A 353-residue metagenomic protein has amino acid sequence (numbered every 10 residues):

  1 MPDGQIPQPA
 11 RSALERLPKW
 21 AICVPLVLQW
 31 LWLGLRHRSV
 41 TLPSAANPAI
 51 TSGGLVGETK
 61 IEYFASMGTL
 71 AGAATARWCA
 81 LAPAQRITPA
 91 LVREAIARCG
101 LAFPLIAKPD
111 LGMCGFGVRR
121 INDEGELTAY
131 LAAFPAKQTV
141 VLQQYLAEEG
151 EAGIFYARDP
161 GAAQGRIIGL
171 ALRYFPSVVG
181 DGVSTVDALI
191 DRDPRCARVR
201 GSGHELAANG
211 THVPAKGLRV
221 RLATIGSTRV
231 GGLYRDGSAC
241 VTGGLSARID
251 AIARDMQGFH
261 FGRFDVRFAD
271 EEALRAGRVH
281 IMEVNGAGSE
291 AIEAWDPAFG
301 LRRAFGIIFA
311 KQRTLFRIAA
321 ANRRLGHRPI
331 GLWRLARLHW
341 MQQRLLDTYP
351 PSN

Functional and structural regions predicted by a protein language model:
M1-A73, L81-A90: ATP-binding N-terminal substructure of ATP-dependent carboxylate-amine bond-forming enzymes
A49, T59-G203, T242-S246: Active-site nucleotide/adenylate-binding loops and adjacent lid/helix of ATP-dependent enzymes
I106-A107, R263, I281-E283: Short hydrophobic beta-strand that contains or immediately precedes a catalytic carboxylate
E149-E151, P160-I167, G258-F261, E272-V279 (+1 more regions): Coil-to-beta-strand transition motifs
G153, A163-R166, N209-P214, L218-R221 (+1 more regions): Conserved active-site beta-strand-loop modules that form the wall/rim of enzyme catalytic pockets and either contain
I190-R275, N322-Y349: A long amphipathic alpha-helix within ATP-dependent nucleotide-binding catalytic cores
A269-N353: C-terminal active-site "lid" helix and adjoining low-complexity regulatory extension at the edge of ATP-using catalytic
